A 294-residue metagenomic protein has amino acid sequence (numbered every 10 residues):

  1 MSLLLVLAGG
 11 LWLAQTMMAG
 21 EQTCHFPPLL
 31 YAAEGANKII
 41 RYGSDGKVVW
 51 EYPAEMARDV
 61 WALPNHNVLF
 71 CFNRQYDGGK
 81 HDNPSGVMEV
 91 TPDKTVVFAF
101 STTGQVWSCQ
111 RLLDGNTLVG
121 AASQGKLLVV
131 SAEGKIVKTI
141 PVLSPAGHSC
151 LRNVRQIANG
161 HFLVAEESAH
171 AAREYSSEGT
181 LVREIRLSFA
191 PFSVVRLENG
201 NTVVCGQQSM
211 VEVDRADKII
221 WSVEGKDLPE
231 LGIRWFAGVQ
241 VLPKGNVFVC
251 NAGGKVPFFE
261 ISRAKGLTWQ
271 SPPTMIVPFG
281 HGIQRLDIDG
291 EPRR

Functional and structural regions predicted by a protein language model:
S2-T16: Bacterial N-terminal signal peptides
G20-R294: Histidine-/acidic-rich catalytic cores in large beta-rich domains
